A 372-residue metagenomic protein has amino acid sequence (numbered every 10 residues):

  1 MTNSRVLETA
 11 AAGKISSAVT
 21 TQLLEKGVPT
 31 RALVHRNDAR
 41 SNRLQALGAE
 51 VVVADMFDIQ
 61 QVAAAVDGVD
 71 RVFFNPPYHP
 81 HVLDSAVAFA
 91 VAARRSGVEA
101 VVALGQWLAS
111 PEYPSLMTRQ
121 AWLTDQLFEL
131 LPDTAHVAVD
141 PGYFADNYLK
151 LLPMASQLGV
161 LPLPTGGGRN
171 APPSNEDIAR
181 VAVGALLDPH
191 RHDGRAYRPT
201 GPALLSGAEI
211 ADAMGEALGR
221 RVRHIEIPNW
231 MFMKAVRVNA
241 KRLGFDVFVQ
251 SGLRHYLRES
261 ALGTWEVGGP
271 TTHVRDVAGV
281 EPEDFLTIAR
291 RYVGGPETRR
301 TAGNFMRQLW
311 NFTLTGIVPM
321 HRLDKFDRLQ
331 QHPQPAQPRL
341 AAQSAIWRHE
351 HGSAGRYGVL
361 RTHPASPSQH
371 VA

Functional and structural regions predicted by a protein language model:
M1-R43, F57-Q60, D67, Y78-H81 (+5 more regions): Oxidoreductase cofactor-interface core, primarily capturing Rossmann-like NAD(P)-dependent enzymes
A46-V53, L161: Active-site regions of enzymes building and remodeling cell-envelope glycoconjugates
A54, I227: Cofactor-binding loops of NAD(P)H-dependent oxidoreductases, dominated by short-chain dehydrogenase/reductases
N175, G207, N229, D284-F285: Structural motif detector for alpha-helix initiation sites
G201, G215, W230, R290-G294: Short amphipathic alpha-helical surface patches that mediate protein-protein
M233-A372: A hydrophobic C-terminal alpha-helical subdomain
